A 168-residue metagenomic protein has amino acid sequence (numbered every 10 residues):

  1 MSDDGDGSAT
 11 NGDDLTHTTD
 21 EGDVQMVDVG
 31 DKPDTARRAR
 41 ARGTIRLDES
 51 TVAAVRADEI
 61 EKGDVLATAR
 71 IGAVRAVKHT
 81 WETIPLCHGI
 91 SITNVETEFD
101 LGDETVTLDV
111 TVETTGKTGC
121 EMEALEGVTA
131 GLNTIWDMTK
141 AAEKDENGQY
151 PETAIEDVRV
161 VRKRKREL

Functional and structural regions predicted by a protein language model:
S2-E61, L66, I71-V74, K78-H88 (+1 more regions): C-terminal binding/interaction regions
